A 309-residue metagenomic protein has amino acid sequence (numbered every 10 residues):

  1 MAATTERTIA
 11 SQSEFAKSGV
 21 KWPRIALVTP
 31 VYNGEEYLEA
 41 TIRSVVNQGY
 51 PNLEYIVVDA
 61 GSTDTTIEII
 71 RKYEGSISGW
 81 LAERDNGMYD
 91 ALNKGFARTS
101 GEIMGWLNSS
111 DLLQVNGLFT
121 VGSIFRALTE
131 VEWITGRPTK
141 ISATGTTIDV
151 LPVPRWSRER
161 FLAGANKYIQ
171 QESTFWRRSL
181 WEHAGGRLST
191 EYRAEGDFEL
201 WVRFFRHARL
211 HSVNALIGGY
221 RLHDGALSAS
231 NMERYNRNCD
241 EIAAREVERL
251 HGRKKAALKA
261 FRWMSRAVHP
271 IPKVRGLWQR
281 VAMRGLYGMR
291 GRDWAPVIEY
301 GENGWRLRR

Functional and structural regions predicted by a protein language model:
M1-E6, A244-R309: Membrane-proximal basic amphipathic "stem/tether" segments
M1-N47: N-proximal low-complexity "stem/linker" segments adjacent to membrane-targeting elements
L27, A97, V150-C239: Conserved nucleotide-sugar donor-binding catalytic segment
E36-E39, D64-K72, N116: Acidic helix N-cap motif at the loop->helix transition within catalytic regions of sugar-transfer enzymes
P51, D59-E68, N108: A conserved acidic beta->alpha catalytic loop
A82-T99: Glycine-rich, basic loop-to-helix element that forms the pyrophosphate-binding segment of sugar-nucleotide handling
M104: Short aromatic/hydrophobic "clamp" motif used to bind/position activated sugar donors
L112, N116-I148: Conserved donor NDP-sugar-binding/catalytic core segment of glycosyltransferases
